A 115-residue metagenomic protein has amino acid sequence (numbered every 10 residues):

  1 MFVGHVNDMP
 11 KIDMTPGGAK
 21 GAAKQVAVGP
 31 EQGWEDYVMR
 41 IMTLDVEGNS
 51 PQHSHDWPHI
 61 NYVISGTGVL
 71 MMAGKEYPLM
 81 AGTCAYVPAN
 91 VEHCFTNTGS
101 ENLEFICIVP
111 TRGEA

Functional and structural regions predicted by a protein language model:
M1-D36: A short, N-terminal "cap"/entry segment at the start of jelly-roll beta-barrel domains of the cupin/DSBH fold
Q25, R40-H55, A89: Conserved short histidine dyad/triad with adjacent acidic residue
I41-D45, H55-L70: Short, conserved beta-strand element in jelly-roll/cupin
N49-P51, V69, A85, A89-F95: Histidine-centered metal-chelating micro-motifs
T67-V69, E76, E92, N102: Structural motif
K75-A89: Short acidic-glycine-tyrosine-enriched beta hairpin
A89-E114: Ligand-binding loop in jelly-roll beta-barrel domains
